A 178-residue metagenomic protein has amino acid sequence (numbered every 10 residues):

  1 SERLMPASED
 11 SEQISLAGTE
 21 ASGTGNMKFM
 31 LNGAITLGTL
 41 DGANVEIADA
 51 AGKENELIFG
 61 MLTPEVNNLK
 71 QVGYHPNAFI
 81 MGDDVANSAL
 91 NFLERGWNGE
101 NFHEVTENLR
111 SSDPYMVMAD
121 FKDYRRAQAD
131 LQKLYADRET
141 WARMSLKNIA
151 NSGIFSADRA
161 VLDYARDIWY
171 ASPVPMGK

Functional and structural regions predicted by a protein language model:
S1-E2: Conserved active-site histidine-acidic residue motif and adjacent donor-binding/catalytic loop of glycosyltransferases
P6-S8, E12-S145, I149-R159, D163-G177: Catalytic binding pocket for nucleotide-activated donors in carbohydrate/polymer assembly enzymes
